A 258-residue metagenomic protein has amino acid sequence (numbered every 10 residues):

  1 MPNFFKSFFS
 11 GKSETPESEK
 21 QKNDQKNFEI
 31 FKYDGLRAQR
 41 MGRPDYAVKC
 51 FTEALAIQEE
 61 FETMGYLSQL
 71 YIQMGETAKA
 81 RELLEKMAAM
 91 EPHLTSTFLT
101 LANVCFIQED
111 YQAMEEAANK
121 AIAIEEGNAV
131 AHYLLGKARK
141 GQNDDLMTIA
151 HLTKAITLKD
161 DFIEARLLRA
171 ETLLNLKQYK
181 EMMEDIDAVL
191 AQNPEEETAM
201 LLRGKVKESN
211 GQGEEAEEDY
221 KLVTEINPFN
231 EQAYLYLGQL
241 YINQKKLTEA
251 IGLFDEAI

Functional and structural regions predicted by a protein language model:
F8-I30, E53-A56: TPR-adjacent "capping" and linker segments in tetratricopeptide-repeat scaffold/adaptor proteins
Q25, Q58-E59, P92, E126 (+3 more regions): Short coil turns that delineate tetratricopeptide repeat
F28, F61-T63, T95-S96, A129-V130 (+3 more regions): Helix-start (N-cap) detector for alpha-helical repeat units in TPR-like alpha-solenoids, especially tetratricopeptide
R40-M41, Q73-M74, I107, G141-Q142 (+4 more regions): Register position in tetratricopeptide repeats
